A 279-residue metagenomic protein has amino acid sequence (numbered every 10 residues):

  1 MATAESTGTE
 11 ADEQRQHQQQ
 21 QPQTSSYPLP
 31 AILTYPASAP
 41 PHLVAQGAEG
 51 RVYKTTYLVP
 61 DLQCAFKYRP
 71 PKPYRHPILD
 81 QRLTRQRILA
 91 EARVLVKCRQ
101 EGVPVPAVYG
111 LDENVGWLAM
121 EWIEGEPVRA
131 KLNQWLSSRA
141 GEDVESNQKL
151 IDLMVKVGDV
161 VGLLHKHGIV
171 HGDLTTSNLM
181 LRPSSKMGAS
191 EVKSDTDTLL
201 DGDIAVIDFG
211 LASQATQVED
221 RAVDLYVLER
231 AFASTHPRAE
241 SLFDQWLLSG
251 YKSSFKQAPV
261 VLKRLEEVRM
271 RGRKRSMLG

Functional and structural regions predicted by a protein language model:
M1-L43, R271-S276: Juxta-kinase regulatory segment immediately upstream of eukaryotic protein kinase catalytic domains
P40-L89: ATP-binding glycine-rich loop module of kinase domains
P73-Y74, T84-I88, R99, V103-M154: Conserved structural core of kinase catalytic domains
C98, V157-L164: Conserved hydrophobic alpha-helix
K166-T176, L181-R182: Catalytic-loop of the protein kinase fold
N178-V206: Conserved protein kinase catalytic/activation segment
T196-G279: C-lobe/activation-segment region of protein kinase-like
